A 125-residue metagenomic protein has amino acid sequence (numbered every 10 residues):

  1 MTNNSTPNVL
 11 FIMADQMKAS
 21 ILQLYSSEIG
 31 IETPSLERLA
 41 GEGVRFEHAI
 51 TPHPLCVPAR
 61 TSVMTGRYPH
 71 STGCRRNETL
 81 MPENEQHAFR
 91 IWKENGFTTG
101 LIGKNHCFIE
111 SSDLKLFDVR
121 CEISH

Functional and structural regions predicted by a protein language model:
M1-H125: Formylglycine-dependent sulfatase
